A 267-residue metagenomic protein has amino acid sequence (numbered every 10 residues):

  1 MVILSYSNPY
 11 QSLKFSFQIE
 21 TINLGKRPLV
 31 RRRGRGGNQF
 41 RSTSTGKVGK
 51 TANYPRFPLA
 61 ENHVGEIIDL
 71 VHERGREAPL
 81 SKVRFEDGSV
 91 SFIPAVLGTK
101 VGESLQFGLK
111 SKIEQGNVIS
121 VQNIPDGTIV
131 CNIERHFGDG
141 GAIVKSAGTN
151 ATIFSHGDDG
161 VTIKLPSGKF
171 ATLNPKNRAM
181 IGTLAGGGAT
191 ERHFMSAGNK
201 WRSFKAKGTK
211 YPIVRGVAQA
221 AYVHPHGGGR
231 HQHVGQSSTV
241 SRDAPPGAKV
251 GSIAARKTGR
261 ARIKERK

Functional and structural regions predicted by a protein language model:
M1-N23: N-terminal amphipathic/basic-hydrophobic helices that include classical n-h-c signal peptides and signal-anchor
N8, Y54-F57, I93: Intrinsic-disorder/low-complexity coil detector
F17-A78, K100-K267: Basic, glycine/proline-rich low-complexity segments that contact nucleic acids
V83: Acidic-enriched catalytic cores of C-N bond-cleaving enzymes acting on peptides and small amides
D87-V90, K169: A generic structural motif
S89-G98: Beta-strand/loop nucleic-acid-binding surfaces
